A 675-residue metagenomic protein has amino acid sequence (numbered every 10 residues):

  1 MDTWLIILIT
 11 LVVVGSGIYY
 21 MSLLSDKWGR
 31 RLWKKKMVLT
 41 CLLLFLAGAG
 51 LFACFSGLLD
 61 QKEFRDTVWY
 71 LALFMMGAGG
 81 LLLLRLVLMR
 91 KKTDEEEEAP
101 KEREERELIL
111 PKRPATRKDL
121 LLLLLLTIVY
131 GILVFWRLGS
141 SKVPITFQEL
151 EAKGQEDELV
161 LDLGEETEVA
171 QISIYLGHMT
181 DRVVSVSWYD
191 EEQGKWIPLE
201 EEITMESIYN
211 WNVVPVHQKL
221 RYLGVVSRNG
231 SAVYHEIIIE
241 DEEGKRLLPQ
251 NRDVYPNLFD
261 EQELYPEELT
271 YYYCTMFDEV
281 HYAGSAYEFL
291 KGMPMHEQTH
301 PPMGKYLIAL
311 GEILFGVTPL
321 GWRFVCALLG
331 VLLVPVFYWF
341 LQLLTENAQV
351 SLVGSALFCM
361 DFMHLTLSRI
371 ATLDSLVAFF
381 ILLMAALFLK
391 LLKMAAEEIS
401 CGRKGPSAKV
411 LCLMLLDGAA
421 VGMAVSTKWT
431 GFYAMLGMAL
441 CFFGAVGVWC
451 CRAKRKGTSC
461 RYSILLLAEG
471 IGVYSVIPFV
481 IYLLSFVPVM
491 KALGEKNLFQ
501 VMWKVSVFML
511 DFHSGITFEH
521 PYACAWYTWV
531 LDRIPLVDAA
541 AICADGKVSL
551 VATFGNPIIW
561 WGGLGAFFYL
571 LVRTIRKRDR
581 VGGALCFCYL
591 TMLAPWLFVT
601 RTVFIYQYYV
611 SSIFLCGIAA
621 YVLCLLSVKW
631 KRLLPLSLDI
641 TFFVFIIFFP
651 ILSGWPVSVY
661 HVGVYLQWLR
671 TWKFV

Functional and structural regions predicted by a protein language model:
M1-V14, M37-L161, P256, T270 (+8 more regions): Transmembrane helical bundles and short interhelical boundary loops of multi-pass, membrane-embedded
S56-K62, F135-P198, M205-C274: Aromatic, loop-rich ligand-recognition surfaces of beta-strand-rich domains
E243-A286, F479-T528, V659-G663: Aromatic-rich transmembrane-lumenal/periplasmic boundary elements in polytopic membrane proteins
Q298-I308, F315-P335, L367, A371 (+1 more regions): Loop-to-helix entry region of an early transmembrane alpha helix in multi-pass inner-membrane enzymes
L320, F324-T345, L383-L387, G565-Y569: Transmembrane-helix motifs of polytopic, lipid-linked glycan transferases
W322, M363-L376, T427-T430: Short acidic/glycine- and proline-prone juxtamembrane loop motifs at membrane-interface regions of multi-pass membrane
L332, F337-M360, A378-F379, C401-K409: Transmembrane-helix signature of polytopic, membrane-embedded enzymes that assemble or transfer cell-envelope glycans
T345, M384-L413, A424, F442-A453 (+1 more regions): Membrane-interface transmembrane helices that cradle and orient dolichyl/undecaprenyl
